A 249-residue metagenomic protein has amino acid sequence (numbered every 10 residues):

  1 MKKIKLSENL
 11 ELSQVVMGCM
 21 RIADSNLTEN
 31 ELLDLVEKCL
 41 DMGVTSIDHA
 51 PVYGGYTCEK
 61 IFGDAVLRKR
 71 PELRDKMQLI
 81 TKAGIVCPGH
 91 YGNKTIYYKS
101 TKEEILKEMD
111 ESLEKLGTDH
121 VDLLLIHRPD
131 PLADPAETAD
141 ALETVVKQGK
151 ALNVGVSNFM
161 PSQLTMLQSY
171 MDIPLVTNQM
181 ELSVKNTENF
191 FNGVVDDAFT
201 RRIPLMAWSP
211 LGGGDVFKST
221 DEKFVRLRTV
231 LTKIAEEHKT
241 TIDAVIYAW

Functional and structural regions predicted by a protein language model:
M1-Q78: N-terminal binding-site loop/beta-alpha segment at the start of enzyme catalytic domains that lines or forms
K5, L12-V16, T45-S46, K76-I80 (+4 more regions): Structural preference for beta-strand elements that scaffold enzyme active sites
S7-E11, D41, A65-Q78, L113-G117 (+3 more regions): Acidic (Asp/Glu)-rich catalytic clusters
M17, C39, I47, F62 (+9 more regions): Conserved, mostly hydrophobic/aromatic
G18-N30, Y91-L106, H127, L132-A133: Active-site mouth loops of central-metabolism enzymes
N26-L40, Y98-G117, E137, M160-M166 (+1 more regions): Short, acidic/polar
D75-K99: Structural motif corresponding to the early beta-alpha repeats
P129-W249: Beta/alpha (TIM)-barrel catalytic core signal, keyed to glycine-rich beta->alpha loops juxtaposed to Asp/Glu that bind
